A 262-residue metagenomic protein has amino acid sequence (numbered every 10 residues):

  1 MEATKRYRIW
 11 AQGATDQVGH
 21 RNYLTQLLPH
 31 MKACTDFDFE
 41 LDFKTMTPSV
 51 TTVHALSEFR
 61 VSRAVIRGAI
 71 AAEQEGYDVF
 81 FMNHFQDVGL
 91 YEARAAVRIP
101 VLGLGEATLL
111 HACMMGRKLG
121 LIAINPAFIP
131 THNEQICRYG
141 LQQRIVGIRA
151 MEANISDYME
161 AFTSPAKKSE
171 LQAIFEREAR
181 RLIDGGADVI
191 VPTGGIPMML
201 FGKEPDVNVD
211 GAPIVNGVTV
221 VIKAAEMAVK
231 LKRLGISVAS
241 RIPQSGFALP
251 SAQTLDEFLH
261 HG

Functional and structural regions predicted by a protein language model:
M1-R63, A127-P165: N-terminal glycine-rich anion-binding loop in soluble enzyme alpha/beta folds
R21, M114-M151, A228-G262: Short, glycine-/small-residue-rich phosphate/pyrophosphate-handling segment
H54-A71, S169-E176: Glycine-rich, highly charged phosphate/nucleotide-binding loops
I66-H111, M115: Glycine/small-residue-rich loop that forms an oxyanion/phosphate-binding "nest" at active or ligand-binding sites
L90-L102, L200-V220: Short acidic, glycine/proline-enriched helix-loop-strand junctions
L104-L109, I124-F128, G217-I222: Short, acidic/turn-prone active-site loops that include or flank metal/cofactor- and phosphate-binding residues
R138-G195, G202: Active-site rim beta-loop-alpha module in soluble metabolic enzymes
I214-G235: Short, flexible loop segments at boundaries between secondary-structure elements
